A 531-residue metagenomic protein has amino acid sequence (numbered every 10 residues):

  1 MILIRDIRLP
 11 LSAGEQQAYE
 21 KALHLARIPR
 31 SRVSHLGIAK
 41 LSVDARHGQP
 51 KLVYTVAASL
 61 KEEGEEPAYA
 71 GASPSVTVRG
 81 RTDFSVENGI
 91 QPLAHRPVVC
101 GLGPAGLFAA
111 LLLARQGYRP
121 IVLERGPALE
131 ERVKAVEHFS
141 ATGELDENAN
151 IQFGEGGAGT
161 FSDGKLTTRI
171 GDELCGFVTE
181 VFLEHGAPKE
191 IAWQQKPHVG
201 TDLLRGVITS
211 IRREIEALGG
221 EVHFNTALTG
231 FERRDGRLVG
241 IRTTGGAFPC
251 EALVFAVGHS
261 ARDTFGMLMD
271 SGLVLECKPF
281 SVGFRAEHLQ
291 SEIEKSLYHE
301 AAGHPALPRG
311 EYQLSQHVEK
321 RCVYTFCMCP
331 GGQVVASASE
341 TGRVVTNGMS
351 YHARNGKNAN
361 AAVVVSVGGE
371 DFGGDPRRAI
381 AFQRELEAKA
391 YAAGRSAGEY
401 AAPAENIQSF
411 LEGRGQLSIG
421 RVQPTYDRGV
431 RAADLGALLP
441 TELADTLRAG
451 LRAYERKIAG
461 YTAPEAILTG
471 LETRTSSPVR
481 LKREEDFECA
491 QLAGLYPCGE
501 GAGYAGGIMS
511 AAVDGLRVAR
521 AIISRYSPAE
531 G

Functional and structural regions predicted by a protein language model:
M1-P50, V56-H185, K189-G531: Residues forming the flavin
